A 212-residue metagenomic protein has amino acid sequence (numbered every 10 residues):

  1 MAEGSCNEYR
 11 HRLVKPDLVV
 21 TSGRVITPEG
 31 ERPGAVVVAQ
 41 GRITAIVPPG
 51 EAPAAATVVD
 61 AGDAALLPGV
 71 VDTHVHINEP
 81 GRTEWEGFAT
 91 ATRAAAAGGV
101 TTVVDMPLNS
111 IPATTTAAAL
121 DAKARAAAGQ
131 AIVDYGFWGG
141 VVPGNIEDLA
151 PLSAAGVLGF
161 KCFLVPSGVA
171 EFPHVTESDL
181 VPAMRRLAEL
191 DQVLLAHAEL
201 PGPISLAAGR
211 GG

Functional and structural regions predicted by a protein language model:
M1-L13: N-terminal amphipathic/basic-hydrophobic helices that include classical n-h-c signal peptides and signal-anchor
H11-V19, R24-P68: Histidine-rich, glycine-flanked metal-binding segment
V14-P16, R32, A54-A56, G62 (+6 more regions): Short coil/turn connectors at secondary-structure junctions
G23, V36, G41, D63 (+6 more regions): Divalent metal-coordination and catalytic microenvironments
A64-Q130: Metal-associated gating/positioning segment near the N- to mid-region
N109-G212: Histidine/acidic-residue-rich, glycine-tolerant segments that coordinate divalent metal ions
